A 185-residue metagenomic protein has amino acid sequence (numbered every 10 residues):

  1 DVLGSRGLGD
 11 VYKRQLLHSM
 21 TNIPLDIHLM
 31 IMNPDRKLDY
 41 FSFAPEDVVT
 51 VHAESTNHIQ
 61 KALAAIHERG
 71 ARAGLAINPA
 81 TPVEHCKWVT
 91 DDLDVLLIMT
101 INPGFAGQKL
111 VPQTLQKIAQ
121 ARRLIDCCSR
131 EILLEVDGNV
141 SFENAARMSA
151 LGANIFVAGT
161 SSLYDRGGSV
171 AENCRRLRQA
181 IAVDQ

Functional and structural regions predicted by a protein language model:
D1-L8, Y12: Single conserved hydrophobic/aromatic residue that forms the stacking wall/gate of nucleotide- or nucleobase-binding
S5-R6, I31-D35: Short, charge-patterned binding micro-sites
R14-L25: Short, structured active-site "lid" loops
P24, R36-K37, E46-L133: Conserved anion-binding
D35-F43, T81-D91, V140-F156: Catalytic cores of alpha/beta
F41, L96, A121, D137 (+3 more regions): Conserved, mostly hydrophobic/aromatic
L163-Q185: C-terminal helical cap(s) of enzyme catalytic domains, especially alpha/beta-barrels
